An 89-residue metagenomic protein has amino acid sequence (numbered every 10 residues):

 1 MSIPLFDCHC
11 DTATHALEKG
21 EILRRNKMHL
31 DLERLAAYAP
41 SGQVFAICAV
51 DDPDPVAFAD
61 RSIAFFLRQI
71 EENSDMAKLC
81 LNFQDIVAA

Functional and structural regions predicted by a protein language model:
M1-A89: N-terminal hydrophobic targeting/anchoring segments and the immediately downstream early-domain regions of hydrolases
